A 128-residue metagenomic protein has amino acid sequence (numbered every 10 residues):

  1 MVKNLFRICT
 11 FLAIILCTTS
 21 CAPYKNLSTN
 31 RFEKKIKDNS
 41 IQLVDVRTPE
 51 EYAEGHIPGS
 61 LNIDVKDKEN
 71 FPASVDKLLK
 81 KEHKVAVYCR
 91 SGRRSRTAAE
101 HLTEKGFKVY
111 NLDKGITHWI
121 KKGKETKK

Functional and structural regions predicted by a protein language model:
V2-R7, C21-R31, K35-I41, E50-K84 (+1 more regions): Rhodanese-like catalytic fold shared by cysteine-dependent sulfurtransferases and DSP/PTP-type phosphatases
L16-S20: C-terminal motif of bacterial Sec signal peptides marking the signal peptidase cleavage site
L43-D45: Structural scaffold elements adjacent to functional motifs in cytosolic proteins
Y88: Short, surface-exposed ligand- or partner-binding patches at beta-edge/loop junctions that are enriched in aromatics
